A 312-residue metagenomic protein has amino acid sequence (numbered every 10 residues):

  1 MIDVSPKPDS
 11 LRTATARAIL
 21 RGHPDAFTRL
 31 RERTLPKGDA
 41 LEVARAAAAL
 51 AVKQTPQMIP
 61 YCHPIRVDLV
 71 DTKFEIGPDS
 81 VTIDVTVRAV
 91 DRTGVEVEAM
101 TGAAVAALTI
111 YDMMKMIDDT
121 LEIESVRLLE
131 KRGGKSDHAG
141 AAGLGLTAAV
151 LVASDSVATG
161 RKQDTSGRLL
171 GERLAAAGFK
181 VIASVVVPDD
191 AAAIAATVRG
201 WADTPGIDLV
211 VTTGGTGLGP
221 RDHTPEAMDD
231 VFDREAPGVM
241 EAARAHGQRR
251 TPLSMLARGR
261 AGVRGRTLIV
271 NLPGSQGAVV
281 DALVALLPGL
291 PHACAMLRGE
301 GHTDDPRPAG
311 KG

Functional and structural regions predicted by a protein language model:
M1-D79, A89-V90, M100, A104 (+3 more regions): N-terminal, polar/charged subdomain of small-to-medium soluble alpha/beta proteins
P6, T13, E124-L151, G171-A177 (+3 more regions): SAM-dependent methyltransferases
T13, D112-D119, H138-D189, A193: Glycine-rich phosphate/diphosphate-binding loop of Rossmann-like nucleotide-binding domains
R17-R21, D84-T86, L151-A153, T212-T213 (+2 more regions): Short beta-strand segments
H63-A99, E235-M255, G259: Mid-chain, well-packed structural core segment of small domains
D91, M100-M114, D118, L268-L290: Short alpha-helices
E172-T213, G217-V231: N-terminal small/polar loop signature for handling phosphorylated ligands or for N-terminal nucleophile
T224-G312: Proline/glycine-rich low-complexity loops and linkers
